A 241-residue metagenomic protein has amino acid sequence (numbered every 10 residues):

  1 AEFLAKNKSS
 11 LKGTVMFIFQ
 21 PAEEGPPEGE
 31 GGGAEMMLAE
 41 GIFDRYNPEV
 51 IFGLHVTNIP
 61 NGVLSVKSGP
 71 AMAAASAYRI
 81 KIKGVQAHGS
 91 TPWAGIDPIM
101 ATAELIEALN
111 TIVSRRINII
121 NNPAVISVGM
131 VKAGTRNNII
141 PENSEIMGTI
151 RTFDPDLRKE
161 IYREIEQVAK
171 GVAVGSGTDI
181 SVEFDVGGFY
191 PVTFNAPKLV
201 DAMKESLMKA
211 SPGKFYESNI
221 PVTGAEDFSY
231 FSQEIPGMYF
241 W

Functional and structural regions predicted by a protein language model:
A1: DPxDG-like acidic metal-binding loop motif
L4, S9-M130, T135-P141: Histidine/acidic-residue-rich, glycine-tolerant segments that coordinate divalent metal ions
A103-W241: Metal-dependent amide/peptide-bond hydrolase catalytic core, centered on the "pita-bread" metallohydrolase fold
